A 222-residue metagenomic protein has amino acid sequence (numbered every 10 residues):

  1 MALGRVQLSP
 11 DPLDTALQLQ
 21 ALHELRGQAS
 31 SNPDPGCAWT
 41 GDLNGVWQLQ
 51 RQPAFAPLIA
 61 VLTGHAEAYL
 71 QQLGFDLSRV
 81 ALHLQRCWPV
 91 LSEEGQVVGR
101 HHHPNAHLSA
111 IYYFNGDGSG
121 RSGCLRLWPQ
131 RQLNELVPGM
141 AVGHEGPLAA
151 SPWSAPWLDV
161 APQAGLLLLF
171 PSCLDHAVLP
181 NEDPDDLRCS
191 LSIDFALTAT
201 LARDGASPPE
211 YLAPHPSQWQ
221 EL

Functional and structural regions predicted by a protein language model:
M1-D76, V97: Non-heme Fe(II)/2-oxoglutarate
Q7-S9, Y113-N115, D194-T198: Solvent-exposed residues in well-ordered beta-strands and their adjoining turns, especially edge/terminal strands
Q50-R51, L73-L77, Q96-R100, Y112 (+2 more regions): Short helix-to-loop capping/linker segments positioned immediately adjacent to catalytic or ligand/cofactor-binding
F75-C87: A short coil-to-beta-strand element that immediately follows conserved catalytic motifs
A81, H102-A106, D183-L187: A generic structural micro-feature
C87-P89, A110-Y112, L191-F195: A structural signal for short, well-ordered beta-strand segments
V90-L167, L201-A206: Catalytic core of non-heme Fe(II) oxygenases with the double-stranded beta-helix
A149-L222: Catalytic core of Fe(II)/2-oxoglutarate
